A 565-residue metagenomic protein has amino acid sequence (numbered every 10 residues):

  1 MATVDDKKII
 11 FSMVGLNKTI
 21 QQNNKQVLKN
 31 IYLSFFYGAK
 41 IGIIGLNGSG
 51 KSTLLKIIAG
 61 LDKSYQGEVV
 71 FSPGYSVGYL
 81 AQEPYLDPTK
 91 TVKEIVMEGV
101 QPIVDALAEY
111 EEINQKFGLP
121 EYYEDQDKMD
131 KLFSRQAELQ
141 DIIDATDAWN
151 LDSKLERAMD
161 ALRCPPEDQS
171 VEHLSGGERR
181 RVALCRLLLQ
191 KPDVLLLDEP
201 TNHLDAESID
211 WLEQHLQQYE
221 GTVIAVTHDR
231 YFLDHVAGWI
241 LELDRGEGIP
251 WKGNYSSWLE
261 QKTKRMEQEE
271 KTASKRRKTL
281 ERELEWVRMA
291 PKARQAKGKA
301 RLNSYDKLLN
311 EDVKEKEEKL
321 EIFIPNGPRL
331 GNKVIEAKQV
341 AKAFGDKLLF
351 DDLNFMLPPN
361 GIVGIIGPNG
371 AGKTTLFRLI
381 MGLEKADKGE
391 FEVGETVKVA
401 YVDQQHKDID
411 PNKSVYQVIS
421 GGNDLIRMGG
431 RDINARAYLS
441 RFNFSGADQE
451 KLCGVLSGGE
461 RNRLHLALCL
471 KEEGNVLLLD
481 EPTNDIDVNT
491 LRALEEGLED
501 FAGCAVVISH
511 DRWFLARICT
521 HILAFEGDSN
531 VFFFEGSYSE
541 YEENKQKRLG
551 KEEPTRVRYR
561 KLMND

Functional and structural regions predicted by a protein language model:
M1-S274, E318, P325-D565: ABC ATP-binding cassette signature C-motif
Q261-R294, G298-S304, L308-E315: Intracellular alpha-helical coupling/juxtamembrane segments of multi-pass membrane proteins
A293, A300, E321-G327: Alpha-helical segments in transporter systems
